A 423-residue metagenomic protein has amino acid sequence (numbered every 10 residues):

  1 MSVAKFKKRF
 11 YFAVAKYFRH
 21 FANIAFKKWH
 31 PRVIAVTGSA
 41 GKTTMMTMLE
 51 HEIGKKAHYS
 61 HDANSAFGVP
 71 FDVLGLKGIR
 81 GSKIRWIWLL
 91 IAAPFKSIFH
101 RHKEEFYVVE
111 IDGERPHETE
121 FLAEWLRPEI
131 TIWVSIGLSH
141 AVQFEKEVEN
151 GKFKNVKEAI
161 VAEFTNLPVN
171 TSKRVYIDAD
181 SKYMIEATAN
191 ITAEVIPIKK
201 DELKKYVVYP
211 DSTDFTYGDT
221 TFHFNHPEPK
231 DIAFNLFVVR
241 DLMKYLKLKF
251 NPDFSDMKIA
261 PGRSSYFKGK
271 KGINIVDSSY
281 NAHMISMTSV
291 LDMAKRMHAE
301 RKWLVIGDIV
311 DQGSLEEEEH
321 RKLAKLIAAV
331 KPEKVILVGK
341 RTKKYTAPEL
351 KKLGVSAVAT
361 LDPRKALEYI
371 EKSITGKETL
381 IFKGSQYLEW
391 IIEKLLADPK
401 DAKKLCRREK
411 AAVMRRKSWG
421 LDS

Functional and structural regions predicted by a protein language model:
M1-F18, W29, G54-K55, P229 (+2 more regions): ATP-dependent carboxylate-amine ligase
N23-K27, G54-A162, A233: ATP-dependent carboxylate-amine ligase catalytic core
W29-P31, K103-E105, A123-N274, A299-E300 (+3 more regions): Acidic, Mg2+-coordinating active-site environments of NTP-dependent enzymes
A35-T37, E110, W133-S135, D178 (+2 more regions): Short beta-strand segments
V36, T44-H61: A conserved segment at the C-terminal end of the G1
A40-T44, G113, A233, Q386: Residue-level detector of alpha-helix initiation sites
D62-S65, S135-L138, K200-L203, A359-A366 (+1 more regions): Short, acidic/turn-prone active-site loops that include or flank metal/cofactor- and phosphate-binding residues
D112-P116, S181-K182, N281-A282, P363-R364: Short beta->alpha connector loops
